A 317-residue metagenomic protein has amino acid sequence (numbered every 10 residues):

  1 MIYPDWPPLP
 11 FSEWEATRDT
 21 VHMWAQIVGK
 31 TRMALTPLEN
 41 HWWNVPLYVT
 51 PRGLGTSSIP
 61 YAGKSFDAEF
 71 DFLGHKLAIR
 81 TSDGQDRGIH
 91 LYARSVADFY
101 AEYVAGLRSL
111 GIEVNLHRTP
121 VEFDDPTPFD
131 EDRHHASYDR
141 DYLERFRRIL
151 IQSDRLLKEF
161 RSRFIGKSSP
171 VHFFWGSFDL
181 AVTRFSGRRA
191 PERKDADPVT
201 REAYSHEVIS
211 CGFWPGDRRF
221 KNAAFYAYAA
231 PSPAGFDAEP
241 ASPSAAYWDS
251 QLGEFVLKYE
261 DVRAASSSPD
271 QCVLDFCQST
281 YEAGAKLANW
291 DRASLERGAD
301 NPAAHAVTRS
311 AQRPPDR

Functional and structural regions predicted by a protein language model:
I2-S65, A288: N-terminal ordered "arm"
Y48-D125: Long, hydrophobic/aromatic-enriched structural stretches that serve as scaffold segments
S58-P60, F236-S242, S267-P269: Short conserved micro-motifs at the rims of enzyme active sites and ligand-binding pockets
A62-E69, D98, P215, Y247-E254 (+1 more regions): Ser/Thr/Asn(+Pro)-rich, low-complexity disordered segments
H75-G88, V121-D141, A223-Y226, Q251-E260: Glycine-rich, often proline-containing surface loops adjacent to acidic residues and nearby aromatics that form
E131-P215: Aromatic/basic-lined ligand-recognition segments that form π-stacking hydrophobic pockets flanked by Lys/Arg to engage
H206-V256: Low-complexity, glycine/alanine/valine/leucine- and proline-rich hydrophobic stretches
W248-R317: TerminUS-proximal long segments
